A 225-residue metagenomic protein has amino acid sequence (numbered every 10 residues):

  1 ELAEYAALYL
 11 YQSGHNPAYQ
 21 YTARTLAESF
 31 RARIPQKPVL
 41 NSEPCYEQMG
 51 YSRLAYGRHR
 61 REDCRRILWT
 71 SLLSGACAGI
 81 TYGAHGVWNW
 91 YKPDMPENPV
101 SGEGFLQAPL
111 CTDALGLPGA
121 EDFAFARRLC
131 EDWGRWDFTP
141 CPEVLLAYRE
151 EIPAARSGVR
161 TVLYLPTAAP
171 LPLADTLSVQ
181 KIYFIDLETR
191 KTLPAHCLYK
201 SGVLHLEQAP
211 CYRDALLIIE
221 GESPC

Functional and structural regions predicted by a protein language model:
A3-D94: Catalytic-core region of carbohydrate-active enzymes that cleave or remodel glycosidic bonds
E47-M49, E62-H196, P210-C225: Aromatic- and carboxylate-lined catalytic core of secreted/periplasmic carbohydrate-active enzymes
G202-L204: Short strand-edge motifs at loop-to-beta-strand transitions and within beta-strands of extracellular beta-rich domains
L206-Q208: Membrane-topology and secretion signals of cell-surface/extracellular proteins
